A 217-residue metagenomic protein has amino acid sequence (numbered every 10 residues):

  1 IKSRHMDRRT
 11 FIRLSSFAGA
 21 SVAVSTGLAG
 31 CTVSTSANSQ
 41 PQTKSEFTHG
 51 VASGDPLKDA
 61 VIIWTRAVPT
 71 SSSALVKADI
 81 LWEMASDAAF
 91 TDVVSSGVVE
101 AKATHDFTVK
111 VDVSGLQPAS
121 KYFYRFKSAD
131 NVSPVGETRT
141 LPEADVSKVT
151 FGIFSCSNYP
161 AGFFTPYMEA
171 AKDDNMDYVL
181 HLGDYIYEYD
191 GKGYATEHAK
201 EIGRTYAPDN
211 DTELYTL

Functional and structural regions predicted by a protein language model:
I1-T10, A18-S25: N-terminal secretory signal peptides
Q40-L217: Divalent metal-dependent phosphoesterase catalytic cores across multiple superfamilies
